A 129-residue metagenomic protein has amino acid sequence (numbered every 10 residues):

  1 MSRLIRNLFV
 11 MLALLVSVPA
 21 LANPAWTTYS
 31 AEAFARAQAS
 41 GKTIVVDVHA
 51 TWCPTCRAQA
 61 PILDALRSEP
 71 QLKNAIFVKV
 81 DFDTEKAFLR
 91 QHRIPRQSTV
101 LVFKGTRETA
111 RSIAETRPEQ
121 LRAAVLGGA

Functional and structural regions predicted by a protein language model:
M1-F9: Bacterial N-terminal signal peptides that target proteins for export
S17-P19: N-terminal signal peptide c-region/cleavage motif recognized by signal peptidases
W26-K42: A short beta-strand-turn-helix
A39-T51: Short active-site neighborhood of thiol/selenol oxidoreductases, capturing the structured segment around
T43, K86, H92-L101: Structural micro-motif
R57-Q71: Typically the conserved alpha-helix immediately C-terminal to a functionally engaged Cys/Sec in thioredoxin-like
R67, Q71-K86: Thiol-based oxidoreductase modules, predominantly thioredoxin-like and allied folds used for disulfide exchange
L101-A129: Non-catalytic, surface beta->alpha helical segment in thiol-disulfide oxidoreductase systems
